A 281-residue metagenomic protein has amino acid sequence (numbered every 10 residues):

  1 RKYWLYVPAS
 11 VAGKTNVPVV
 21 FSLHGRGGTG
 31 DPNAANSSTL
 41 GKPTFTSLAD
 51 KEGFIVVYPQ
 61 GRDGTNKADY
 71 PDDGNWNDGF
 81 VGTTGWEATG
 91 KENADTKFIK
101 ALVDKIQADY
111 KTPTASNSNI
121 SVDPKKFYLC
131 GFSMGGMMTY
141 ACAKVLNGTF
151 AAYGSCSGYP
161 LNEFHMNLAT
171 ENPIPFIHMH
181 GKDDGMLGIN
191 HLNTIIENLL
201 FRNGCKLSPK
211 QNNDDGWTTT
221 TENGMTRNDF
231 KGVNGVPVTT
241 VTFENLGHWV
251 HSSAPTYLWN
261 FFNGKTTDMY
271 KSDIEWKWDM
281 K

Functional and structural regions predicted by a protein language model:
R1-A9, V19: A short loop-to-beta-strand scaffold at the N-terminal edge of the catalytic core in hydrolase folds
T15-V19, R26, K51-V57, D123-Y128 (+5 more regions): Loop/turn elements at helix/coil->beta-strand transitions in domains of secreted/extracellular proteins
V17-Y128, A141, V145: Serine-hydrolase catalytic machinery in alpha/beta-hydrolase-like enzymes
P18-G25, S157, H180-G181, E244: The conserved beta1-alpha1 loop
S38-T46, G158-A169, T220-F230: Alpha-helical scaffolding within the catalytic cores of extracellular/periplasmic polymer-degrading hydrolases
G61, K182-G185, N245-G247: Acidic beta-to-alpha connecting loop that harbors the catalytic carboxylate
P113-P173: Primarily recognizes the serine-hydrolase "nucleophile elbow" in alpha/beta-hydrolase and SGNH/GDSL folds
I177-M179, N190, E197, R202-K281: C-terminal catalytic histidine-bearing segment of alpha/beta-hydrolase fold enzymes
